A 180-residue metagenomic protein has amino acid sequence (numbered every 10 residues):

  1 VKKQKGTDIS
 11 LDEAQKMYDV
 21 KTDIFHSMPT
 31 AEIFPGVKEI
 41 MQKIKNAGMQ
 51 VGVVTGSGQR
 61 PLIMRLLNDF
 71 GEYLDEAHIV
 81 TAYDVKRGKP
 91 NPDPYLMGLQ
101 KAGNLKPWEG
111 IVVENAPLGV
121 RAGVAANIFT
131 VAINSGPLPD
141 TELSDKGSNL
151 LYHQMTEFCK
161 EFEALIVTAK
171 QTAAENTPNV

Functional and structural regions predicted by a protein language model:
V1, M17-D23, Q50-G58, P117-L118: Short, mixed-charge, low-aromatic patches
V1-F25, P35, K43: A metal-dependent, Asp-based hydrolase signature
K5, T22-F25, P29, K45 (+3 more regions): Generic secondary-structure transition motif, activating predominantly at the C-termini of alpha-helices
T7, M49, I128: Short glycine/serine/threonine/alanine-rich loop segments
D12, K38, Q42, G58-V180: Asp-based, Mg2+/Mn2+-dependent phosphohydrolase catalytic module
H26-V53: Short, acidic loop-to-helix structural element flanking the phosphoryl-transfer center in phosphate-processing enzymes
